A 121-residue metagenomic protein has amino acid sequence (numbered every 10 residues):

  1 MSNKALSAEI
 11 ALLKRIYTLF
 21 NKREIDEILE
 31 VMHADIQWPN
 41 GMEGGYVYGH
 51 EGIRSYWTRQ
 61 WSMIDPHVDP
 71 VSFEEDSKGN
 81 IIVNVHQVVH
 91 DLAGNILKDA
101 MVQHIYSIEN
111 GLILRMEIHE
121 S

Functional and structural regions predicted by a protein language model:
M1-E30, L112: Short, low-complexity N-terminal intrinsically disordered segments enriched in polar/charged residues
M1-K4, A8, R54-S121: A beta-strand edge to alpha-helix "cap/lid" segment located at domain peripheries
L13-I16, I28-L29, I36, G49 (+3 more regions): Hydrophobic pocket/interface hotspot
I25-S77: A solvent-exposed, acidic/Ser-Thr-rich amphipathic alpha-helical stretch
